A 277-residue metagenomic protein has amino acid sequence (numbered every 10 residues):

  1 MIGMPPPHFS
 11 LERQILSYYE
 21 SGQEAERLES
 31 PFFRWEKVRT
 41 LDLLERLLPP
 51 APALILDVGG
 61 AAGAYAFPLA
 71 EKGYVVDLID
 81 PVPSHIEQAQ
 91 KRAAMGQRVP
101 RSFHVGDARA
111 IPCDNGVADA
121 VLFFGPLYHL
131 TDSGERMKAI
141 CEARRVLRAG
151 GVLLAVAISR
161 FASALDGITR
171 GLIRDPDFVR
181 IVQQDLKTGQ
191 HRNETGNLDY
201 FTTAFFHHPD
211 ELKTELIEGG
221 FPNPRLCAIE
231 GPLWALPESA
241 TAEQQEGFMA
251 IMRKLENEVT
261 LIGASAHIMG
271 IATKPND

Functional and structural regions predicted by a protein language model:
I2-A51, A64, P68, G96: Conserved class I S-adenosyl-L-methionine
L56, A64-A110: Class I SAM-dependent methyltransferase SAM/SAH-binding core
R109-V121: A short acidic, Gly/Pro-enriched loop at the edge of an enzyme's catalytic core that lines a small-molecule cofactor
D119-G134: A short SAM/SAH-binding and catalytic strip from SAM-dependent methyltransferases
L130, G196-D210: Acceptor-substrate binding/catalytic loop of class I
M137-A149: A short glycine-rich, Lys/Arg-flanked "PGG" loop and its adjoining helix->strand segment in the class I
V152-D185: Conserved class I S-adenosyl-L-methionine
E215, G219-D277: C-terminal lobe and adjacent flexible extensions of AdoMet/dcAdoMet transferase-like proteins
